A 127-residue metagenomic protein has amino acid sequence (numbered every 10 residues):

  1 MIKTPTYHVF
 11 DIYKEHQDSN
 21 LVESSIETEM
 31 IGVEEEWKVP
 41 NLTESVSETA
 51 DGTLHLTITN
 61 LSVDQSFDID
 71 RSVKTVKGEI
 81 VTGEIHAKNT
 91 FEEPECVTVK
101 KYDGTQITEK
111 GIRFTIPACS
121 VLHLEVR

Functional and structural regions predicted by a protein language model:
M1-A50, V63: Aromatic- and carboxylate-lined catalytic core of secreted/periplasmic carbohydrate-active enzymes
F10, L56, C119: Conserved, mostly hydrophobic/aromatic
Y13, T59, V81-E84, R127: Structured loops at beta-to-helix junctions and adjacent beta-edge loops in soluble globular domains
W37-G78, H123: Carbohydrate-binding surface patches
K74-I112, I116-P117: Acidic, Ser/Thr/Pro-rich beta/coil linker or hinge segments at domain junctions
T115-V126: Short Pro-Gly-centered flexible turn/kink motifs
